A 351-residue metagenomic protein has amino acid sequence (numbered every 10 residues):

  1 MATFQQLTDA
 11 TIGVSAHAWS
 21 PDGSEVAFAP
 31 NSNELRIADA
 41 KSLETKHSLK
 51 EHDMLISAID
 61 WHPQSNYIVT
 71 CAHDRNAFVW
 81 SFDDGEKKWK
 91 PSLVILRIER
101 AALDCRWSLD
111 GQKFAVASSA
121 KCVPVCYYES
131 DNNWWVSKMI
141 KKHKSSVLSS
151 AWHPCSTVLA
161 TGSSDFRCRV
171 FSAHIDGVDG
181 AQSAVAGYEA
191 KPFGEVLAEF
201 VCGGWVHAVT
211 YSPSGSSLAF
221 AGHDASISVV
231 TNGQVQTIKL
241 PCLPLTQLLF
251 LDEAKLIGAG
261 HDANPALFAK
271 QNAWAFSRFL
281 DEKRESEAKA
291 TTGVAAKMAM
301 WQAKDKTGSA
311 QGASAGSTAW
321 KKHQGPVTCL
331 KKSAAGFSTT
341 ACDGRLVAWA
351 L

Functional and structural regions predicted by a protein language model:
A2-Q5, E44-H47, K88-L93, W135-K138 (+4 more regions): A structural motif specific to WD40 beta-propellers
L7-N33, G325-P326: Beta-strand-rich domains and repeat architectures in extracellular enzymes and scaffolds, especially beta-propellers
L7-V14, K50-I56, I95-A102, I140-V147 (+6 more regions): WD40/WD-repeat beta-propeller blade N-cap
H17-G23, I59-S65, C105-G111, A151-T157 (+3 more regions): Loop/turn segments within WD40 beta-propeller blades
A29-S32, C71-D74, A117-A120, G162-D165 (+3 more regions): Conserved strand-to-loop turn within each blade of WD40 beta-propeller repeats
L35-D39, A77-F82, V123-Y128, C168-A173 (+3 more regions): WD40-repeat beta-propellers
D176-L197, V235, P241-Q247, L251-L351: Terminal intrinsically disordered, low-complexity extensions flanking WD-repeat/beta-propeller proteins
